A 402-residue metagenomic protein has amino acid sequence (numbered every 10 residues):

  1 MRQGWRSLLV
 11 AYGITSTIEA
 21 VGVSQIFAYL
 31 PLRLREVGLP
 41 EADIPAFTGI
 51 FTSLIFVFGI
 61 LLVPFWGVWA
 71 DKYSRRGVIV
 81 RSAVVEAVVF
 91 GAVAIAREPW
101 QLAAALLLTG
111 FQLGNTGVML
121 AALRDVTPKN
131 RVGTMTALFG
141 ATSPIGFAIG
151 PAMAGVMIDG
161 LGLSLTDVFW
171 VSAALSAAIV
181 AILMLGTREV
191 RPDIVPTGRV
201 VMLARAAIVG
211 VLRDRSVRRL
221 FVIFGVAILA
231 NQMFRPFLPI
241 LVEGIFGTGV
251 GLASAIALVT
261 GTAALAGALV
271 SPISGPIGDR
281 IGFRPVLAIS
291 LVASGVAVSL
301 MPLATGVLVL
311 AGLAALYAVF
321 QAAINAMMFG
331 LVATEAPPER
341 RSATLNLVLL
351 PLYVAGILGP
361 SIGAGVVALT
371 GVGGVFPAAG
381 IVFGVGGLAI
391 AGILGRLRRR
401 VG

Functional and structural regions predicted by a protein language model:
M1-R6, V190-F221: Juxtamembrane intracellular "pre-TM" segments in multi-pass secondary transporters
Y29-P45, F237-S254: Short amphipathic helix-loop junctions that connect adjacent transmembrane helices in Major Facilitator Superfamily/SLC
I50-W66, G261-I273: Central cavity-lining transmembrane alpha-helices of secondary-active solute carriers, predominantly the Major
L61-R97, G278-R284: Conserved MFS/SLC helix-loop-helix module at the cytosolic interface between two early adjacent transmembrane helices
V89, Q101-G114, V309-A323: Hydrophobic core of transmembrane alpha-helices in multi-pass small-molecule transporters, especially MFS/SLC-type
A105-S143: Cytoplasmic helix-loop-helix junction between adjacent transmembrane helices in 12-TM secondary transporters
A137-A152, P351-G359: Glycine-rich segments within core transmembrane alpha-helices of 12-TM secondary carriers
D167-M184, F376-G392: Symmetry-related core transmembrane helices of the 12-TM Major Facilitator Superfamily/SLC fold
